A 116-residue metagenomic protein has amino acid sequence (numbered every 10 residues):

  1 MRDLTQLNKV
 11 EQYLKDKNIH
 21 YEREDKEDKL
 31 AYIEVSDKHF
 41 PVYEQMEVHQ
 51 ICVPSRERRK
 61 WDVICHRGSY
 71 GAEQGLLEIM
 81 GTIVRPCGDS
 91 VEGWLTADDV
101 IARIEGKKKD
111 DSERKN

Functional and structural regions predicted by a protein language model:
M1-T5, E78-N116: Mixed-charge, Lys/Arg-enriched low-complexity segments
D3, D16, D25-D28, D37 (+4 more regions): Acidic-enriched, low-complexity/disordered segments with a strong bias for Aspartate over Glutamate
T5-R23: Amphipathic alpha-helical segments
L7-E11, H49, P54-S55, I83 (+1 more regions): A general secondary-structure boundary signal
I19-E78: Amphipathic, interaction-prone secondary-structure segments
